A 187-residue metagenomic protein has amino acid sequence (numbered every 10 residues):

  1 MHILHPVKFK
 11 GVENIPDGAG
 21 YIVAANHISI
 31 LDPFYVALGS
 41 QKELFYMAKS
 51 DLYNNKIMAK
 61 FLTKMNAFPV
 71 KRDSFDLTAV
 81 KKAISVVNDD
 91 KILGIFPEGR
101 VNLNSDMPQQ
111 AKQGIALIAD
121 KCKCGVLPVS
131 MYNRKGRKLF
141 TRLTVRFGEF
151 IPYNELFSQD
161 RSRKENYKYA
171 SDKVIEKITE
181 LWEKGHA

Functional and structural regions predicted by a protein language model:
H2, P16-S74, K82: Catalytic core of membrane glycerolipid acyltransferases/transacylases, capturing the structured, soluble-facing
H2-K10, S74, V129: Short gly/ser/thr-rich secondary-structure transition/capping motifs
I3, A59, R137-T141: Short glycine/proline-enriched turns and hinge-like loops at secondary-structure junctions
P6, G20, T144: A residue-level signal for beta-strand positions that form part of recognition/binding surfaces within mature
P6-V7, E43, F68, D90 (+2 more regions): Secondary-structure boundary/capping positions in well-ordered alpha/beta enzyme cores
K8-G18: Membrane-interface helix-loop junction between the first two transmembrane segments
V80-A187: Non-catalytic C-terminal accessory region of glycerolipid acyltransferases and related lyso-lipid remodeling enzymes
